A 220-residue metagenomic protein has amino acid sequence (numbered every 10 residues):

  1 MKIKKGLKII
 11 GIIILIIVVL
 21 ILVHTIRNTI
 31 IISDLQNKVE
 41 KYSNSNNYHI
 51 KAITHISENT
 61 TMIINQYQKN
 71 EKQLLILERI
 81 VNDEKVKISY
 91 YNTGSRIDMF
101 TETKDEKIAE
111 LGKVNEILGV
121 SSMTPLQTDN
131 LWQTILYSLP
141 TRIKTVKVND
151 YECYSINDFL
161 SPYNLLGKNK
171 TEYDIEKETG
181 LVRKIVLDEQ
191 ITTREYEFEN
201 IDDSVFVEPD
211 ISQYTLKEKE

Functional and structural regions predicted by a protein language model:
K2-K72, S204-E220: N-terminal leader/targeting segments and the immediate start of mature chains
K5-G11, P140, Y151, K168-N169 (+1 more regions): Non-transmembrane domains of secretory- and envelope-associated proteins
N28-L35, S43, S95-L165: Flexible, processing/modification-adjacent segments and terminal tails in exported/periplasmic/extracellular proteins
N44-K51, N70-I76, V148-D158, T179-K184: Short, hydrophobic/aromatic-rich segments at coil-to-beta transitions
K51-I56, I80, I156-P162, D188: Generic short beta-strand segments
S57-N59, N82-K85, T103, N164-K168 (+1 more regions): Glycine-centered tight beta-turn/hairpin loop motif at sheet-sheet or coil-to-beta transitions
N65-L126, T192-E195: An acidic-aromatic
Y67-K69, Y90-S95, N169-V186: A short, surface-exposed beta-strand/turn
